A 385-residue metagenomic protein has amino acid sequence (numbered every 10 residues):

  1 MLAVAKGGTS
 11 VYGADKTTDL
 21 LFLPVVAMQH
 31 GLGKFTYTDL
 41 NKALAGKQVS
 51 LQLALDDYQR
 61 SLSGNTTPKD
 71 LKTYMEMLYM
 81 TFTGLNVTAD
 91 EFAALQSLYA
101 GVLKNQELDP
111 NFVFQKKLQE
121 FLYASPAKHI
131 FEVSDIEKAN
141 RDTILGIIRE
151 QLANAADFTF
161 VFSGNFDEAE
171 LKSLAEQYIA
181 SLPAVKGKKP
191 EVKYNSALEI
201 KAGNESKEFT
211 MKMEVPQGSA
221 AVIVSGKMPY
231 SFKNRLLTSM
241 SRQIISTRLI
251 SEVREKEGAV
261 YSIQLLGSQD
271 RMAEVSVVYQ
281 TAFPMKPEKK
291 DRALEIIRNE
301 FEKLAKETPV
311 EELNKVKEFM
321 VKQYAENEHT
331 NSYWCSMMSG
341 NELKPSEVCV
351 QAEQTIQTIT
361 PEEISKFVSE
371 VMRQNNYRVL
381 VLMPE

Functional and structural regions predicted by a protein language model:
M1-G84, A94-K104, D109-E137, A155-S163 (+5 more regions): M16 family metallopeptidases and their MPP-like homologs
R149-L152, M211-E214, R271-A273, V371: Replace "in large, NTP-powered and nucleic-acid-processing enzymes" with "in large, NTP-powered factors and other
N154, T159-G218, S225-G226, E385: An aromatic/glycine/proline-enriched structural segment found at the starts of mature extracellular/organellar domains
S251: Long, His/Glu/Asp-enriched segments that create or flank divalent metal/ion-associated functional microenvironments
P361-S369: Low-complexity, intrinsically disordered Gly/Pro/Thr-rich segments
